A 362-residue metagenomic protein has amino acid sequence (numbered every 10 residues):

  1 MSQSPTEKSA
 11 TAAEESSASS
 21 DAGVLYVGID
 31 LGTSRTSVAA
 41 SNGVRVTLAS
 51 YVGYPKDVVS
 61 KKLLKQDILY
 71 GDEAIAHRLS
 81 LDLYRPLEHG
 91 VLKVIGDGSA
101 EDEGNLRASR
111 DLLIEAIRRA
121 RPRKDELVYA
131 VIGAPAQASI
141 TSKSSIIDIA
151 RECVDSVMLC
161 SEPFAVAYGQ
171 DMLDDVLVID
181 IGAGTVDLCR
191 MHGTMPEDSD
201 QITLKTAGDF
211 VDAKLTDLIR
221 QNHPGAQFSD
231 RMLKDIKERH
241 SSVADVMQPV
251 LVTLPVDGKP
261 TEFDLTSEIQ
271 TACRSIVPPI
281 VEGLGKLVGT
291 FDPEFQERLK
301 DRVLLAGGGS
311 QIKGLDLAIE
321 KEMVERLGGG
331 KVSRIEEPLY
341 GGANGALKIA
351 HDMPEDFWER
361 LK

Functional and structural regions predicted by a protein language model:
M1-L48, Y54-K62, G71, I75-A76 (+5 more regions): Nucleotide/phosphate-binding catalytic cleft detector across ATP-hydrolyzing and phosphate-transferring enzymes
